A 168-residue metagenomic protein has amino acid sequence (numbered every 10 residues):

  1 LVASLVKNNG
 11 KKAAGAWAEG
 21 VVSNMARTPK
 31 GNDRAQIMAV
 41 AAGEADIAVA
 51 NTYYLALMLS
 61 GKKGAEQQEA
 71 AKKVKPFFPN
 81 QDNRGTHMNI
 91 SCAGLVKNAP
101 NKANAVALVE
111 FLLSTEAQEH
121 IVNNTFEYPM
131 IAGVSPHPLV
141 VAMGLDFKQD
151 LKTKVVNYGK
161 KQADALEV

Functional and structural regions predicted by a protein language model:
L1-P79: Ligand-binding pocket segment of bilobal, Venus flytrap-like solute-binding proteins
V2, A18, L55, A105 (+2 more regions): A general structural signal for well-ordered alpha-helical segments in protein cores
K11-A14, P29-D33, A48, G85 (+3 more regions): Solvent-exposed, acidic/flexible segments
E19, M38, A42, A103-E110 (+2 more regions): Solvent-exposed, polar/charged alpha-helical surfaces in well-ordered, non-transmembrane soluble domains, broadly
S60-Q67, N101-N104, S135-V140, G159-D164: Short, structured coil/loop segments at alpha-helix boundaries
E69-N101: Flexible, solvent-exposed loop/hinge segments that line or gate ligand/substrate-binding clefts
S91-T153: Mature extracytoplasmic/periplasmic domains
F147-V168: Conserved C-terminal helix/tail region of periplasmic/extracytoplasmic solute-binding proteins
